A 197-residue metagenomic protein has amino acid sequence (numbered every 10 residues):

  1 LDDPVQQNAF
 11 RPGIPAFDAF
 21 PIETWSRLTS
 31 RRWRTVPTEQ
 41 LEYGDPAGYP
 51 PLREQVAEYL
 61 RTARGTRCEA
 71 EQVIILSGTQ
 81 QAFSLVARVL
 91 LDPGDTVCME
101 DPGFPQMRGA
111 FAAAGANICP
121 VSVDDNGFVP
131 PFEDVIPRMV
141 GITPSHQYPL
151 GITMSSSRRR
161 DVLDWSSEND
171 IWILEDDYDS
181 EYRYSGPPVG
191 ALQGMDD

Functional and structural regions predicted by a protein language model:
L1-A47: N-terminal "arm"/small-domain region of PLP-dependent enzymes with the aminotransferase-like
T29-D170, S180-D196: Conserved core of the PLP fold type I
